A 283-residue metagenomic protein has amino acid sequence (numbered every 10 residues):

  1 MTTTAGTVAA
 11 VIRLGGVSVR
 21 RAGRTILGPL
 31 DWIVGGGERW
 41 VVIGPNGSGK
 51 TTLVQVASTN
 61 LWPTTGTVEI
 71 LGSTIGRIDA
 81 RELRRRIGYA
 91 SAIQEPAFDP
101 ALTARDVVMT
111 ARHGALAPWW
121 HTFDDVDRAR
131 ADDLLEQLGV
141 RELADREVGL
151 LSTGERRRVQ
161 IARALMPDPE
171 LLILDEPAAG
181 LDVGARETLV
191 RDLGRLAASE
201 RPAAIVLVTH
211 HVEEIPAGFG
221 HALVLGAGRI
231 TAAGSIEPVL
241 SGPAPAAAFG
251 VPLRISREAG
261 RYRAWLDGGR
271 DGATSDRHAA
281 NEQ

Functional and structural regions predicted by a protein language model:
S58: Helix-to-loop junction immediately C-terminal to a conserved catalytic motif
G66-G76, L83: Conserved ABC transporter NBD signature motif
M109, D125-L143: Conserved ABC ATPase "signature" region
T122, E147-L151: Conserved ABC ATPase signature
D168: Conserved catalytic motifs of ABC-family nucleotide-binding domains
L172-E176: Catalytic Walker B motif of ABC-type/P-loop ATPase nucleotide-binding domains
A222-S235: H-loop (His-switch) and adjacent beta-strand-loop-beta switch element of ABC-type ATPase nucleotide-binding domains
